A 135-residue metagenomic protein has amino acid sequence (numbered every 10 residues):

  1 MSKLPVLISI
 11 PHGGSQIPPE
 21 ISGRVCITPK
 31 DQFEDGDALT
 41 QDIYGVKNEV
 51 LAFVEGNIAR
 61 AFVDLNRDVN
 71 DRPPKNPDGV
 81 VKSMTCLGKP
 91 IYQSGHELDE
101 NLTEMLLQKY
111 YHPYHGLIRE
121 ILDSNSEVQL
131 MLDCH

Functional and structural regions predicted by a protein language model:
M1-M131: N-terminal catalytic or cofactor-binding beta/alpha core of small enzyme domains
D133-H135: Acidic/histidine-rich, metal-coordinating catalytic segments
